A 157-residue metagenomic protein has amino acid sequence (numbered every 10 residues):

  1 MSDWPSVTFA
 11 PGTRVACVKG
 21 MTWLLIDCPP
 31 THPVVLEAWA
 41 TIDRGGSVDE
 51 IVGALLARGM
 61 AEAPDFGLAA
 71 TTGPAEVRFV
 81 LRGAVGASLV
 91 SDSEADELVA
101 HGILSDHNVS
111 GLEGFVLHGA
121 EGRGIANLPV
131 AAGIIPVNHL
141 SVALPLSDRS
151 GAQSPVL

Functional and structural regions predicted by a protein language model:
P5-A16, P33, I42-L157: Amphipathic alpha-helical coiled-coil/helical-stalk segments
V15-A16, M21-P29: A structured, charge-rich N-terminal accessory region that forms the first stable segment of a protein and links
L24, V34-E37: Short, surface-exposed polybasic-aromatic patches that bind anionic ligands, especially phosphate groups
